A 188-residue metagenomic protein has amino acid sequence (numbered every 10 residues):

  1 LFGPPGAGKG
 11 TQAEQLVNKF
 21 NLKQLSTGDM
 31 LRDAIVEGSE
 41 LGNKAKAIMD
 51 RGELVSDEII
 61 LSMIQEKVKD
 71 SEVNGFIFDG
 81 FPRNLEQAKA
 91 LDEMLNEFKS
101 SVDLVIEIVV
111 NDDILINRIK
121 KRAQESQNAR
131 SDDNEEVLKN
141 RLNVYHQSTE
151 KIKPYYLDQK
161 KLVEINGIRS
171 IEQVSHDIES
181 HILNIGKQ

Functional and structural regions predicted by a protein language model:
L1-Q188: Glycine-rich phosphate-binding loop of ATP-dependent small-molecule kinases
